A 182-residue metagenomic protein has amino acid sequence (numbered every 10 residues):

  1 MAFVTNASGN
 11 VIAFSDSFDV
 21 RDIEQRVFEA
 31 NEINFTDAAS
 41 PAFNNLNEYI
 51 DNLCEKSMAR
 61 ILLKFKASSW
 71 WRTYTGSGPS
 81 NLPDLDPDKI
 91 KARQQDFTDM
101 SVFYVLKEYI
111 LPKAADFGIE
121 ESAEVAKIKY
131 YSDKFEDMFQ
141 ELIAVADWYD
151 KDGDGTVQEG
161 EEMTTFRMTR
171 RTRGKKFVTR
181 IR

Functional and structural regions predicted by a protein language model:
M1-Q95, D154, E161-R182: Conserved short "hinge" loops at termini or chain/domain junctions
N52-W148: Internal mixed-charge
D150-D152: Acidic, divalent-cation-chelating loop motifs in proteins
